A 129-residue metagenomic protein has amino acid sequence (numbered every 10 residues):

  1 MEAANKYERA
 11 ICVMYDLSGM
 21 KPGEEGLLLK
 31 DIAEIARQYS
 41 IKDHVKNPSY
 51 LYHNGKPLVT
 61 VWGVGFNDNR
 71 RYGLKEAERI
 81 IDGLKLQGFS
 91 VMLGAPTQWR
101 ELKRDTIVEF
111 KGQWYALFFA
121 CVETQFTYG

Functional and structural regions predicted by a protein language model:
M1-G129: Glycan-processing catalytic domains of CAZymes
